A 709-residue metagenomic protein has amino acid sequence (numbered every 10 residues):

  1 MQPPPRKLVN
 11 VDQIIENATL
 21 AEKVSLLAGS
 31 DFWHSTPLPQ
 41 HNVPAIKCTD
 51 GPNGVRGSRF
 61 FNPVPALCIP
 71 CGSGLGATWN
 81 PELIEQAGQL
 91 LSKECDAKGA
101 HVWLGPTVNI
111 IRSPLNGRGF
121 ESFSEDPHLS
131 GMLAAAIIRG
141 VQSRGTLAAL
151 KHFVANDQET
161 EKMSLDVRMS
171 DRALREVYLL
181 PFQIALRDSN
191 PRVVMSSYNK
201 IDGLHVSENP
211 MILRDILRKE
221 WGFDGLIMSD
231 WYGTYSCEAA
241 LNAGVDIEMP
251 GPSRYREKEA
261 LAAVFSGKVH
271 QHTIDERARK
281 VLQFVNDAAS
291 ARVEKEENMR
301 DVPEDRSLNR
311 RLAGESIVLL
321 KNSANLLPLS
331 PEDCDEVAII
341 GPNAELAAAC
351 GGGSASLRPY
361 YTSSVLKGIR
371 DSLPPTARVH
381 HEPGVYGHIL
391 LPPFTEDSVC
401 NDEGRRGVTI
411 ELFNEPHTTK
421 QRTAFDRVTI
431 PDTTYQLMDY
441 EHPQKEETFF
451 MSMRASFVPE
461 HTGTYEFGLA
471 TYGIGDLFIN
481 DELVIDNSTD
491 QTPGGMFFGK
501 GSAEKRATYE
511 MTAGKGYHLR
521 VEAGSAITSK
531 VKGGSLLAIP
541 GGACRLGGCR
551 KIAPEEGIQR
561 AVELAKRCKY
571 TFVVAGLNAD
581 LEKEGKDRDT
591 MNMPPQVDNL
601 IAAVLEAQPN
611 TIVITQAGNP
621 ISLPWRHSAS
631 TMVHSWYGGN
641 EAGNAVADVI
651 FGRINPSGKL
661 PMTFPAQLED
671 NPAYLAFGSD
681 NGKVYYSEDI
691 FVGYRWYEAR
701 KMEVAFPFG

Functional and structural regions predicted by a protein language model:
M1-G709: Glycoside hydrolase catalytic-domain context in secreted enzymes
